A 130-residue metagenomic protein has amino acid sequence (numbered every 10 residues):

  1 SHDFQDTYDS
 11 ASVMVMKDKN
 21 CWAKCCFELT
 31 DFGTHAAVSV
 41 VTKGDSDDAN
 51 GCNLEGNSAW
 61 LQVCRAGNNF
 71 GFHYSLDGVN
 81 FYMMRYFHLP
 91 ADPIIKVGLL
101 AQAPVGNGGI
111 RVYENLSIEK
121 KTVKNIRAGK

Functional and structural regions predicted by a protein language model:
S1-K130: Extracellular glycan-recognition regions
